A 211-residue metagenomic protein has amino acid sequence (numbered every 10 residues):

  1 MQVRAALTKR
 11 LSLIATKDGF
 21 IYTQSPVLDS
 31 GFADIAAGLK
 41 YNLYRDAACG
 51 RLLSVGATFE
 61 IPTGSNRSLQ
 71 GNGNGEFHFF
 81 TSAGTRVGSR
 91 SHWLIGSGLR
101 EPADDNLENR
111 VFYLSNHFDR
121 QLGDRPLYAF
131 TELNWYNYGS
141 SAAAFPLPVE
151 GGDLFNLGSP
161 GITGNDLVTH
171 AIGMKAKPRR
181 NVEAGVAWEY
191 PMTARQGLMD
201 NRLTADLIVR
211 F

Functional and structural regions predicted by a protein language model:
M1, S30-I35, R51, G71-F77 (+3 more regions): Residues that define the transmembrane beta-barrel architecture of outer-membrane proteins
M1-A5, A37-Y41, A57, F79-T85 (+5 more regions): Residues on the lipid-exposed face of transmembrane beta-strands in outer-membrane beta-barrel proteins
M1-Q24, S30, D34-A36, E108-Y113 (+1 more regions): Glycine- and aromatic-enriched membrane insertion/assembly motifs of diderm outer-membrane and organelle channel
R10-A15, D46-G50, S89-L94, D124-A129 (+1 more regions): Repeated loop/turn-to-beta-strand initiation elements of outer-membrane beta-barrel proteins
K17-T23, L43, F59-S65, L99-A103 (+4 more regions): Transmembrane beta-strands of outer-membrane beta-barrel pores
L28-E76: Hydrophobic alpha-helical segments and helix pairs
N72-F155: Detector for outer-membrane/organellar transmembrane beta-barrel domains, recognizing the amphipathic beta-strand
H117-R210: Outer membrane beta-barrel transmembrane domains
